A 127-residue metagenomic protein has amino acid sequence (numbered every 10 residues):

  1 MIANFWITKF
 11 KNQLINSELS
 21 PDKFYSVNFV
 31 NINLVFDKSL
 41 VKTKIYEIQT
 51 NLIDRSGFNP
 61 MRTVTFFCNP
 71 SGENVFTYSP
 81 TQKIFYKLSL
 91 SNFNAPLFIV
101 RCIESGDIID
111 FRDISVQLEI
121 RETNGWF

Functional and structural regions predicted by a protein language model:
M1-F127: Flexible assembly/topogenesis modules
